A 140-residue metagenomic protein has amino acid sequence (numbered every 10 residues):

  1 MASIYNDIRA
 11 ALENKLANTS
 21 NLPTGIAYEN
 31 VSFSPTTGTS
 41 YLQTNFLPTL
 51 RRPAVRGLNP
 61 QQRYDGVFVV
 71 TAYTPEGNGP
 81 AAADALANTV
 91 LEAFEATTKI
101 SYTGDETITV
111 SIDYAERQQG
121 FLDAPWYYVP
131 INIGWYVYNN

Functional and structural regions predicted by a protein language model:
M1-P60, P80-A81, A85, E92 (+1 more regions): Small/polar-rich, solvent-exposed N-terminal microdomains that initiate assembly or binding
P35, Q61, G120-A124: Sterically constrained small-residue positions within well-ordered secondary structures of folded domains
R51, G77-G79, Y138-N140: Generic "edge-of-domain/loop-turn" microfeature
P60-G77, W126-V137: Oligomerization/assembly interface segments of phage tail-like spikes and tubes
V69-A72, T89, A93: Generic beta-strand or strand-like secondary-structure segments
L91-N140: Acidic-leaning, charged glycine-interspersed low-complexity segments
